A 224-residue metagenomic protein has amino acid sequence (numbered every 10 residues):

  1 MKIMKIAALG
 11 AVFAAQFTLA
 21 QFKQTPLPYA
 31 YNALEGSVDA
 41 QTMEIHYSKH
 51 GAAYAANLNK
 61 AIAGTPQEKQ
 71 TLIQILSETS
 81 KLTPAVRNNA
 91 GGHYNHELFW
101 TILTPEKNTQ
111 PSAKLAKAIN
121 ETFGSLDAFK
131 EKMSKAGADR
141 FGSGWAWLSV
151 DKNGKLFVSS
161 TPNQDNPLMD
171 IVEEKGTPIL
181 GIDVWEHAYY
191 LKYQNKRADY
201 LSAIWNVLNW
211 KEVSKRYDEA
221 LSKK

Functional and structural regions predicted by a protein language model:
M1-Q21: Bacterial Sec-dependent N-terminal signal peptides
A20-K224: Feature for soluble, non-membrane regions of globular proteins
